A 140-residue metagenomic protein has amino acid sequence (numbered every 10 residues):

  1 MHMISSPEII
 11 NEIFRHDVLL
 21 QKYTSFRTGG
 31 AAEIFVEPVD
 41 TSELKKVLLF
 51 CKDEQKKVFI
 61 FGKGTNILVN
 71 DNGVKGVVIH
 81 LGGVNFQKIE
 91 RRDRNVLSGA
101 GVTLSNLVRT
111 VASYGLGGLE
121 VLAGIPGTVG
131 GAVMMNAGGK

Functional and structural regions predicted by a protein language model:
H2-A132: Anion-binding (especially nucleotide phosphate/pyrophosphate-binding) glycine-rich loop and adjoining beta-alpha core
G131-K140: Core subunits and conserved enzymes of cellular information-processing and envelope-translocation systems across
